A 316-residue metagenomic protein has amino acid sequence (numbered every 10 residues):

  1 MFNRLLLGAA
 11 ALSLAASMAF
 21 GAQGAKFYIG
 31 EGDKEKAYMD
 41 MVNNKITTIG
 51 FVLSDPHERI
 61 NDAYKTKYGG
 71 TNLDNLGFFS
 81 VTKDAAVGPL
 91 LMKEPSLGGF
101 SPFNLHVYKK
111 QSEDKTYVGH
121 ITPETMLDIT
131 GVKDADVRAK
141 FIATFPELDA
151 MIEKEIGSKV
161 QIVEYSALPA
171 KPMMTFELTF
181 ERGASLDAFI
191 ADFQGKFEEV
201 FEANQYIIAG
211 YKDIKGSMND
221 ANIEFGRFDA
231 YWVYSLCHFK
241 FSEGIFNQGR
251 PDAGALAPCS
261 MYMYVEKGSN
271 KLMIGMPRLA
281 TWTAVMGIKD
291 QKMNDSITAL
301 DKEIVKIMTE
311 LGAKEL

Functional and structural regions predicted by a protein language model:
M1-L7: Bacterial N-terminal signal peptides that target proteins for export
G8-S17: Bacterial N-terminal signal peptides
G21-D62, V160-Q205: Terminal, regulation- and interaction-focused segments at domain boundaries
K26-E31, A37-M41, E94-I162: Extended, hydrophobic interaction surfaces within ordered domains
N44-S96, F103, Q111, M126 (+1 more regions): Ser/Thr-rich, low-complexity intrinsically disordered terminal regions
S112-A143, Y262-L316: A short, solvent-exposed beta-edge/loop patch
K133-D136, I156, A188, D192 (+5 more regions): Conserved NAD+-utilizing ADP-ribose enzyme module
